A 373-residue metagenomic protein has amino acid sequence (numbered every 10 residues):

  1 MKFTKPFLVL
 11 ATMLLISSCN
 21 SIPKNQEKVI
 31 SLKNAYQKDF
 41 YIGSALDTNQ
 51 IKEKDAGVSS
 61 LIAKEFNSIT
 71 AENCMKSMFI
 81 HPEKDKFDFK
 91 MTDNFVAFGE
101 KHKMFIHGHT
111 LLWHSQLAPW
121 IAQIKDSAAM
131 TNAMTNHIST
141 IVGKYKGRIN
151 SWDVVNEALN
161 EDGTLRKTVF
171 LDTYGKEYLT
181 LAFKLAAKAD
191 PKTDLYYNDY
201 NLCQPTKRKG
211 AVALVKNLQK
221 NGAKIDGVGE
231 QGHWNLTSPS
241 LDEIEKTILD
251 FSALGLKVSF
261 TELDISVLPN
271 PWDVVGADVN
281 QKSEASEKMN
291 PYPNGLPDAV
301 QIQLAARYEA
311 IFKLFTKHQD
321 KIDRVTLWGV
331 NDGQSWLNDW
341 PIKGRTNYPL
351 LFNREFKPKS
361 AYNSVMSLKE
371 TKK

Functional and structural regions predicted by a protein language model:
P6-L14: Sec-dependent N-terminal signal peptides
I16-S18: C-terminal motif of bacterial Sec signal peptides marking the signal peptidase cleavage site
I22-S68, E72: Boundary/entry segment of secreted carbohydrate-active catalytic domains
K28-L32, Q123, K144, D153-K176 (+6 more regions): Aromatic-rich peripheral "rim/lid" segments of glycoside hydrolase catalytic domains that contact and position glycan
I42-L46, N67-A71, I106-T110, N150 (+5 more regions): Hydrophobic faces of well-ordered beta-strands that scaffold small-molecule active sites in alpha/beta enzyme cores
A45-V58, S77-K90, L159-E161, N201-G210 (+3 more regions): Acidic-and-aromatic substrate-binding clefts and catalytic sites of carbohydrate-active enzymes
N49-E65, N132-I141, K207-L218, Y308-L314: Short, acidic/polar
K64, S68-P82, M91-L202, P269-N270: Substrate-binding cleft and catalytic face of glycoside hydrolase catalytic domains, especially the flexible beta-alpha
